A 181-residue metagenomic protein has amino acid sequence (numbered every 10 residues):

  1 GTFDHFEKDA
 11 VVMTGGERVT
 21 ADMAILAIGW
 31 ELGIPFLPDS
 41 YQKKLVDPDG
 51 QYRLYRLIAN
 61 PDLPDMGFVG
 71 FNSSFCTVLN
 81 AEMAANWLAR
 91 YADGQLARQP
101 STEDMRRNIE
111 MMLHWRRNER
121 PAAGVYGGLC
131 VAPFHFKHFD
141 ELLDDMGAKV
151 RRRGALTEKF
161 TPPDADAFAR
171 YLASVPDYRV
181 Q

Functional and structural regions predicted by a protein language model:
G1-S101, R120-Q181: Flavin (primarily FAD) cofactor-binding/catalytic cores of flavoenzymes
P100-N108: Short catalytic/ligand-gating loop segments at beta-alpha or beta-beta junctions within enzyme catalytic domains
M111-M112: Extended repeat-based interaction scaffolds and adjacent low-complexity, acidic/S/T/P-biased segments that form broad
W115-R117: Activation targets extended, charge/polar-rich intrinsically disordered C-terminal tails
